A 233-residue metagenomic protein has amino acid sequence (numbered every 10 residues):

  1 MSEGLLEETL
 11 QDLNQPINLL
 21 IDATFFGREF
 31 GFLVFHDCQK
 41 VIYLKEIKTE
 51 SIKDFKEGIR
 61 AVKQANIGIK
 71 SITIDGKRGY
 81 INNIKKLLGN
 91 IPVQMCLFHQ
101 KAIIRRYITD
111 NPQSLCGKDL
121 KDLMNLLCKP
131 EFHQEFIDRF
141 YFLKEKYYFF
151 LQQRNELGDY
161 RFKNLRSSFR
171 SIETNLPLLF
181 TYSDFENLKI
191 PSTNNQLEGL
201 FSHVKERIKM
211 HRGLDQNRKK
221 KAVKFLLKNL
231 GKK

Functional and structural regions predicted by a protein language model:
S2-R78, N82-N83, L87-N90, N175-L178 (+1 more regions): RNase H-like nuclease fold core
G4, N14, N66, N111-P112 (+2 more regions): Short, flexible coil/linker elements and helix-boundary hinge sites characteristic of intrinsically disordered
L5-T9, N14, D37, P92-K101 (+3 more regions): Short, Lys/Arg-enriched charge-dense amphipathic segments
K70-I81, L88, K118-K233: Acidic/histidine-rich catalytic cores and adjacent linkers of DNA breakage/strand-transfer/modification proteins
L88-P112: Inter-helix linker motif
